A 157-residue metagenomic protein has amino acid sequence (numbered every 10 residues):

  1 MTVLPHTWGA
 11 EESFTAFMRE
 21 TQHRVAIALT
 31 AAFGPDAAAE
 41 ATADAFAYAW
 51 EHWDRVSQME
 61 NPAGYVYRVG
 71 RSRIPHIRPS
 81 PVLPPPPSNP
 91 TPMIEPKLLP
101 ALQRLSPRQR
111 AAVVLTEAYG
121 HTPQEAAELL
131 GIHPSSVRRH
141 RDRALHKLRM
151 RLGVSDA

Functional and structural regions predicted by a protein language model:
T2, E12, A16, P79-Q103: Acidic, proline/glycine-rich intrinsically disordered inter-domain spacer in sigma factors
T2-I27: A short, charge-rich alpha-helical start-of-domain segment used by transcription regulators
Q22, R108-Q109: The N-cap/first-turn positions of alpha helices within or immediately adjacent to helix-turn-helix DNA-binding domains
V25, L29, A38-A49, A126 (+2 more regions): Short, small-hydrophobic-rich alpha-helical interface motif
A43-H52, E60-S80, R141: Σ70-family region 2.3-2.4 aromatic/basic alpha-helix that recognizes the −10 promoter and nucleates DNA melting
R71, L130-A157: DNA-recognition helix of helix-turn-helix
A112-V113: A short pre-motif secondary-structure segment
T116-A118: Short amphipathic helical patch at the helix-1/turn junction of helix-turn-helix
